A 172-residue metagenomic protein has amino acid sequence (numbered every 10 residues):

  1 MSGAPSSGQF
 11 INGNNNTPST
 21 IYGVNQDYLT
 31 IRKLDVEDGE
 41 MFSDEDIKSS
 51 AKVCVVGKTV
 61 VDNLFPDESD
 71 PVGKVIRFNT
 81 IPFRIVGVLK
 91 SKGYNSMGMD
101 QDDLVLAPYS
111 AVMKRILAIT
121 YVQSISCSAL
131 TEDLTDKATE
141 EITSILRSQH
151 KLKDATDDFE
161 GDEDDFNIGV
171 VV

Functional and structural regions predicted by a protein language model:
M1-F42, I168: Short amphipathic beta-strand/extended segments in non-transmembrane regions
G3-S7, I47, S126, D162-D165 (+1 more regions): Short linear capping/connector segments at secondary-structure termini
Q9, G73-R77, N167: Residue-level detector of beta-strand face positions
I11-G13, S96-G98, V172: Short, well-ordered secondary-structure micro-motifs
N15, S50, D103, D162-D164: Exposed loop/turn and edge beta-strand positions of beta-sandwich/beta-sheet ligand-binding modules
T17, Y121-I125, D164: Short amphipathic alpha-helical segments
Y22, Q26-F42, A51-A155: Mid-to-C-terminal secondary-structure elements that act as membrane-proximal/extracytoplasmic interface segments
I142, A155-V172: Peri-transmembrane interface segments
